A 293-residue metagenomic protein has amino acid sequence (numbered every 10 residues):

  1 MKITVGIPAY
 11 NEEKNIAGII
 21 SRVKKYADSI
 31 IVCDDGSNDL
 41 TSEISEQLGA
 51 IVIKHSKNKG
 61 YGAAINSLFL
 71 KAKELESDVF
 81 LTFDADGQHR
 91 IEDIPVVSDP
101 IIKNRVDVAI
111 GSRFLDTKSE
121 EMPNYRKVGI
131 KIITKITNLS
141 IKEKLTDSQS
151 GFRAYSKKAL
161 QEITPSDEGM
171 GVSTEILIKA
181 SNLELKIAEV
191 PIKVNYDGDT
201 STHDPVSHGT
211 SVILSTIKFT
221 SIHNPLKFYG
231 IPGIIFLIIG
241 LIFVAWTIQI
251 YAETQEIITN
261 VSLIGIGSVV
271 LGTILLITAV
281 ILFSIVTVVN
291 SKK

Functional and structural regions predicted by a protein language model:
K2-T4, E175: Cell-envelope/extracellular polymer assembly enzymes that use nucleotide-activated donors
T4-P8, I31, K54: Short hydrophobic beta-strand elements that form part of the catalytic alpha/beta core underpinning NDP-sugar/donor
G6-K25: Short, well-formed alpha-helical segments that are part of the catalytic scaffolds of diverse glycosyltransferases
E12-N15, S37, R90: Donor nucleotide-sugar binding loop of glycosyltransferases
D34-S42, G87: A conserved acidic beta->alpha catalytic loop
I53, K57-E74, V79, I91-M170 (+1 more regions): Acceptor/aglycone-binding surface of glycosyltransferases and processive sugar-polymer synthases
K142, D167-K293: Hydrophobic helical membrane-anchoring modules
